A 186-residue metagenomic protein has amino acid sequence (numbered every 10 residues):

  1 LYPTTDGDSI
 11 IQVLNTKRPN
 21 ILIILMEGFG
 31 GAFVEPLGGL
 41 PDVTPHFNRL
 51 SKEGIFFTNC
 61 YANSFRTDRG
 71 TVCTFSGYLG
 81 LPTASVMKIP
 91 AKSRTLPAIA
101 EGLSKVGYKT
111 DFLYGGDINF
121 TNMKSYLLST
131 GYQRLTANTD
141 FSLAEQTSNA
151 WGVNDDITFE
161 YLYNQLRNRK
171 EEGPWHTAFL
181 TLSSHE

Functional and structural regions predicted by a protein language model:
Y2-E186: Solvent-exposed soluble domains appended to multi-pass membrane proteins
